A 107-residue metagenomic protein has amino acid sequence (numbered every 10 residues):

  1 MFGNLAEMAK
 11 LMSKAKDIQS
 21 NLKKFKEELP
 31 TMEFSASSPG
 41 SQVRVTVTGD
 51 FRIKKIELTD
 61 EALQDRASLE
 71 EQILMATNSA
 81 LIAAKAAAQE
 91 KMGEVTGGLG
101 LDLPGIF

Functional and structural regions predicted by a protein language model:
M1-P30, A83-F107: Long amphipathic alpha-helical segments used for membrane anchoring, targeting, substrate engagement, or oligomerization
A15, F51, I73: Residue-level signature of catalytic and energy-coupling elements of molecular machines, predominantly ATP/GTP-dependent
K26-S41: Structured beta-strand/loop patches that form or line metal/cofactor-binding pockets in enzymes
S37-K55, I106: N-terminal intrinsically disordered, cationic/polar leader segments that include organellar targeting peptides
G40, R52-L69: A short interface-forming secondary-structure element
Q42-R44, Q64, L81: Short beta-strands and strand-coil junctions in structured, solvent-facing domains, enriched
Q72, A76-A87: Stable alpha-helical structural segments in soluble proteins, enriched in small hydrophobic residues
